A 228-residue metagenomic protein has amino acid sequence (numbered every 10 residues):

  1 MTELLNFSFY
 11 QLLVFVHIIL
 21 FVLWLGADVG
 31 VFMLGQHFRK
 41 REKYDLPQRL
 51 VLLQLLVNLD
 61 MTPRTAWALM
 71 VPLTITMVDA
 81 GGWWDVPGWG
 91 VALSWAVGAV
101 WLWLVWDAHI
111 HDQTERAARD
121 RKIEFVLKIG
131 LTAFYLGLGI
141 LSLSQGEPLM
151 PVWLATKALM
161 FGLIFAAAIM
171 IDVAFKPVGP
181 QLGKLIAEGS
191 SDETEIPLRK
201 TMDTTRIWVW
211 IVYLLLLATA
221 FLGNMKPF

Functional and structural regions predicted by a protein language model:
T2-F228: Polytopic transmembrane helical bundles with strong interfacial aromatic enrichment
